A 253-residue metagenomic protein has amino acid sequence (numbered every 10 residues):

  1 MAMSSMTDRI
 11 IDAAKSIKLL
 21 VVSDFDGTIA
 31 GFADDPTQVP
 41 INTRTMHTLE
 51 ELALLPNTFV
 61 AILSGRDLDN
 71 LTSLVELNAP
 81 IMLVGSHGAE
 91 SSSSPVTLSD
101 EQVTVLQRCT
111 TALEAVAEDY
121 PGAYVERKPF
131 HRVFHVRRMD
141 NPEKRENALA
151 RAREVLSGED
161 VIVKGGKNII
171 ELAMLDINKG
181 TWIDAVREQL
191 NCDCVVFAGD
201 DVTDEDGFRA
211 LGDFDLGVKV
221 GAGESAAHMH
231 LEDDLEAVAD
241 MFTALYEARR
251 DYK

Functional and structural regions predicted by a protein language model:
M1-F25, I29-A33, T37, R44 (+2 more regions): Non-catalytic pre-domain segments flanking phosphatase-related domains
M3-S4, S16, L175, W182-K253: Mg2+-dependent phosphoryl-transfer enzymes with acidic/Ser/Thr/Gly-rich catalytic loops
G27, L83, F134, I183 (+1 more regions): Residue-level signal for inorganic ion chemistry
P40-K128: Active-site phosphate-binding/coordination module
R66-S86, D140, K144-I162: Substrate-recognition/cap helix-loop segment adjacent to the acidic, metal-dependent catalytic center of Asp-based
S86-T111, K164-C192: Substrate-recognition "cap/lid" segment bordering the active-site pocket of phosphatases
Y124-M139, V161-A173: Charged, glycine-interspersed solvent-exposed loop segments at helix/strand-loop junctions that cap or gate access
